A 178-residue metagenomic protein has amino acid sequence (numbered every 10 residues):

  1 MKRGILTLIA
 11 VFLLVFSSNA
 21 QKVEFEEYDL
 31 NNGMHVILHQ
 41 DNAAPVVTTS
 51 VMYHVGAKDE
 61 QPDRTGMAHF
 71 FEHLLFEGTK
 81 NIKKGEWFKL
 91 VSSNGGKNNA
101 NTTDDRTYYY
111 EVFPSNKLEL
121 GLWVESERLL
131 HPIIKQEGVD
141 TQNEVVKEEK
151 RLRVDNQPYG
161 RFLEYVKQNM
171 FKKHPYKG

Functional and structural regions predicted by a protein language model:
M1-K2: N-terminal secretory signal peptides that target proteins for export/translocation
I5, N19-F88, Y110-F113, E119-S126: His/Glu-rich zincin catalytic helix
I5-L6, H131: Sequence-pattern detector for short linear motifs and compositional/periodic biases rather than a specific fold
T7-V15: Bacterial N-terminal signal peptides
I9, F76, N156: Active-site-proximal flexible loops/turns
Y53, T79-K80, W87-G178: Acidic/histidine-enriched segments that form metal/cofactor-coordinating and catalytic pocket/exosite environments
